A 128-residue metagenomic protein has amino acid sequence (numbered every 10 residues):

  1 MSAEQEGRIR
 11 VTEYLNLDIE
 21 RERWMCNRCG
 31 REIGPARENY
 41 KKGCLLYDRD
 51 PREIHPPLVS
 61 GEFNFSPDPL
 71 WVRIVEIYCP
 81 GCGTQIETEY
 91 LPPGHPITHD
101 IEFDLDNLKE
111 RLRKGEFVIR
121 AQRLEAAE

Functional and structural regions predicted by a protein language model:
M1-E13, N27, R31-D68, L91-P93 (+1 more regions): Short recognition patches in nucleic-acid-associated and regulatory proteins
M1-L17, P93-E128: Short, intrinsically disordered terminal segments enriched in charged and Pro/Gly residues
I19-R21, W71-I74: Flanking scaffold residues of small Cys/His-coordinated metal-binding clusters
M25-G30, C79-C82: Short cysteine-rich clusters marking metal-coordination/redox-active sites
G34, C82-E87: Short loop/beta submotifs within extracellular cysteine-rich repeat domains
V72-E76, G83-Q85: Extracellular structured ligand-interaction cores
I77-Y78, E110: Phosphate-end processing signature that detects enzymes handling 5′-triphosphorylated RNA and polyphosphate
